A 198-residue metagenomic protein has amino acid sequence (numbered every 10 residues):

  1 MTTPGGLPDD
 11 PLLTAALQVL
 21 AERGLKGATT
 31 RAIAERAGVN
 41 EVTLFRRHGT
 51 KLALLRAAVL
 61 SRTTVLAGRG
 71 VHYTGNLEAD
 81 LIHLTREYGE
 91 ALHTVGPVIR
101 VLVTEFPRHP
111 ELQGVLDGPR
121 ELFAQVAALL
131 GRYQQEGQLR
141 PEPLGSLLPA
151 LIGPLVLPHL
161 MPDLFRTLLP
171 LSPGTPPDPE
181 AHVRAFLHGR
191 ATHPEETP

Functional and structural regions predicted by a protein language model:
M1-V42, A53, G68: Basic, helix-initiating cap at the start of DNA-binding domains
T14, E78-T104, G145, P149 (+2 more regions): Amphipathic alpha-helical segments that line or abut small-molecule/effector binding pockets and mediate allosteric
L25-K26, G49, L139: Conserved hydrophobic residue
R56-L84, G131: Amphipathic alpha-helical linker/stalk segments
V59, L92-Q113, L160-F165: Amphipathic alpha-helical segments used for helix-helix packing
A91, A128, R132, L148-P170 (+1 more regions): Amphipathic C-terminal alpha-helical segment
H93-T94, P110-E136, G145-P149, P177: Amphipathic alpha-helical packing segments from all-alpha helical-bundle domains
